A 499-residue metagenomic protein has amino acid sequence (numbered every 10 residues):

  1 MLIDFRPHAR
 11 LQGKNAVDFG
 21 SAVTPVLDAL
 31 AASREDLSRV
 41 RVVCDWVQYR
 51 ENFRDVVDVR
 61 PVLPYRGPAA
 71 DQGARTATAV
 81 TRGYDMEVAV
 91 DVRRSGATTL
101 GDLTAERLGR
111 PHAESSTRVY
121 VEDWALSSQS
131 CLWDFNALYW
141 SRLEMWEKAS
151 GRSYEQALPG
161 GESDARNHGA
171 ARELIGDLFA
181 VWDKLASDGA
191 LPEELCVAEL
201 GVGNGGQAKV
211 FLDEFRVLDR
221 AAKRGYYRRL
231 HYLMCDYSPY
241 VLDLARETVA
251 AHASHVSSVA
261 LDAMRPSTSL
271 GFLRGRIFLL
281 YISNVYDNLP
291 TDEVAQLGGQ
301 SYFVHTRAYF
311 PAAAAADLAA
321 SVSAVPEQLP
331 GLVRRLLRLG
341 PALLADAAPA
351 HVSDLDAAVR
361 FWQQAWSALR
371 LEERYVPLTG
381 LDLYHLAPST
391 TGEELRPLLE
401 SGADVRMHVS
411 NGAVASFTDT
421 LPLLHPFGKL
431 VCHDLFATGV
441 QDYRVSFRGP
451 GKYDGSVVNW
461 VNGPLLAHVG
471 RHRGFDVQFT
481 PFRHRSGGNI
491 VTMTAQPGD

Functional and structural regions predicted by a protein language model:
M1-C196, N204-I277, V294-A295, Y309 (+2 more regions): Rossmann-like AdoMet
L2-R41, R276-D499: Class I S-adenosyl-L-methionine
G201: Conserved S-adenosyl-L-methionine
